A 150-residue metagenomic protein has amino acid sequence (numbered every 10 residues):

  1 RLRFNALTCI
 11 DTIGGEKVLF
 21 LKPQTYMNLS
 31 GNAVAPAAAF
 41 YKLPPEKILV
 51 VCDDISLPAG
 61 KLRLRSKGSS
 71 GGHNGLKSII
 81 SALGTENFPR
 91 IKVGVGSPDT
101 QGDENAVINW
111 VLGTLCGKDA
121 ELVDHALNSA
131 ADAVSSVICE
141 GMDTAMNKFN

Functional and structural regions predicted by a protein language model:
R1-K67, K77-K92, P98-N109, G113 (+1 more regions): Nucleotide and nucleotide-moiety/phosphate-recognizing core
G72-G75: Hydrophobic alpha-helical segments within soluble ligand-binding/sensing domains
